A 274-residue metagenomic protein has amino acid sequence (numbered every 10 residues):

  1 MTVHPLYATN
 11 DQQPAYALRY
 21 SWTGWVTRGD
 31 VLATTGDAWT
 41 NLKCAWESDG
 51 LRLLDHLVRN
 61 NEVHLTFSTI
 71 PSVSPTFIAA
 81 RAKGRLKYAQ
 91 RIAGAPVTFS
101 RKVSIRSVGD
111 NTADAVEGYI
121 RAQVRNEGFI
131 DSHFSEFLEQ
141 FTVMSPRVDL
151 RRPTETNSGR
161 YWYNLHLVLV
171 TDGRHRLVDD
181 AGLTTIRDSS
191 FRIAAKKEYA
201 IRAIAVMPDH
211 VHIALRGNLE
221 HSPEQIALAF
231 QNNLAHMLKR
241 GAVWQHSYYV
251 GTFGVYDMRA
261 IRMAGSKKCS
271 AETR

Functional and structural regions predicted by a protein language model:
M1-R274: Charge-rich, low-complexity N-terminal segments
